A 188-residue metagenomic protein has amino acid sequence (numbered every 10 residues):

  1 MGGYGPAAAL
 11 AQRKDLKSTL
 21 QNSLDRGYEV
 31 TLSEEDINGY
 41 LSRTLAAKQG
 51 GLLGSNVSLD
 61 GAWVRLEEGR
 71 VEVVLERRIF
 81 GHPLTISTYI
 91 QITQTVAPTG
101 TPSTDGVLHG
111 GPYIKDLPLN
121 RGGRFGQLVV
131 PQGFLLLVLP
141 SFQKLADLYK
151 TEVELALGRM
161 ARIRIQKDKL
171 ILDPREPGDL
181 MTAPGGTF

Functional and structural regions predicted by a protein language model:
M1-F188: Extracellular/lumenal and peripheral-membrane lipid-interaction modules
